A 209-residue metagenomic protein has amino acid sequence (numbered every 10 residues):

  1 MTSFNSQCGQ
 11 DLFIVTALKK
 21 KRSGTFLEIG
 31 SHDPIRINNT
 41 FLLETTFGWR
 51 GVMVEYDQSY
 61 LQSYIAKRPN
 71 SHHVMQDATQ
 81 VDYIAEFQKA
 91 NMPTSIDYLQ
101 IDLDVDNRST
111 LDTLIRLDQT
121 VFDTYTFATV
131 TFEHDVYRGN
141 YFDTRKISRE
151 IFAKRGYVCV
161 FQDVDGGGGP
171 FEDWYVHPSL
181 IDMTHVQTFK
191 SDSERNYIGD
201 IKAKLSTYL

Functional and structural regions predicted by a protein language model:
M1-F4, T207-L209: Rossmann-like AdoMet
T2-I84: SAM cofactor-binding core of SAM-dependent methyltransferases, primarily the Rossmann-like beta-alpha-beta module
F41-L42, W49-R50, T94-I101, V105-Y208: Conserved acidic-Pro-Pro-aromatic motif
Y56, M92-P93: Helix N-cap/coil-helix junction residues
P69-H72, A90, S148-E150: Short, hinge-like loop/turn segments at secondary-structure boundaries
E86-M92: Conserved amphipathic alpha-helix within the SDR
